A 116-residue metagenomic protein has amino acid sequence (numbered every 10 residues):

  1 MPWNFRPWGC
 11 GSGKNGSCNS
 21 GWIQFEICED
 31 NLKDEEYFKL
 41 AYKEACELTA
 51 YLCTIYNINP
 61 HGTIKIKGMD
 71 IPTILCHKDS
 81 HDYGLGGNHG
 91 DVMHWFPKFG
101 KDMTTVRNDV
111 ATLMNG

Functional and structural regions predicted by a protein language model:
N4, W22-I27, P72-C76: Structural recognition of the beta-strand scaffold that forms the well-ordered cores of secreted hydrolase catalytic
N4-S20: Short glycine/proline-enriched loop/turn "hinge" motifs that connect secondary-structure elements and lie
C18, C28-L32: Short HxH-centered metal-ligating active-site micro-motif
N31-G116: Basic/polar, cationic surfaces and motifs that engage anionic cell-wall and phosphate/carboxylate ligands
